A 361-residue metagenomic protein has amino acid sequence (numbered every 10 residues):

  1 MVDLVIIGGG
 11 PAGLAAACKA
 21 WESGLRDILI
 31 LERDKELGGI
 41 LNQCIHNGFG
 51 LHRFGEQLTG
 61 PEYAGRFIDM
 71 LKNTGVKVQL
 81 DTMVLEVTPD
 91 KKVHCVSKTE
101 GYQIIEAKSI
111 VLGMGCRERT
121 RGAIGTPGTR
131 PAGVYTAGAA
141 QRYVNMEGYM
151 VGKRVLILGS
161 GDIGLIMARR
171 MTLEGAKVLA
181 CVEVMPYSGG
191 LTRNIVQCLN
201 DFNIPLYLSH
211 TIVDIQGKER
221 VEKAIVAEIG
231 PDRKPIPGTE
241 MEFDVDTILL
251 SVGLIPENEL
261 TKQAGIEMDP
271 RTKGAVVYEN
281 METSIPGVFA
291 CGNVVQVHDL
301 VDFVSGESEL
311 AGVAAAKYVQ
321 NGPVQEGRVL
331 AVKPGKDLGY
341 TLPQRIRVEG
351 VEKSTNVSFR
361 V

Functional and structural regions predicted by a protein language model:
M1-V361: Residues forming the flavin
